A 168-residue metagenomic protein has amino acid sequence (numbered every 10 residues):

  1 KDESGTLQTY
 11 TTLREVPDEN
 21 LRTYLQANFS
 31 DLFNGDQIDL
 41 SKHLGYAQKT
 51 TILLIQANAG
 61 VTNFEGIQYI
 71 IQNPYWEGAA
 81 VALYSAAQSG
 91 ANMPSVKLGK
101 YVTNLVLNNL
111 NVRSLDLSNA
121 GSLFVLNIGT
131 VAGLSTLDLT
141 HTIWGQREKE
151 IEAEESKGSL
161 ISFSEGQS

Functional and structural regions predicted by a protein language model:
K1-S85, S89-N104, G121, H141-S168: N-terminal capping/linker segments that flank leucine-rich repeat
N104, L134-S135: Flexible, glycine-rich phosphate/dinucleotide-binding loops and adjacent beta-alpha linkers at cofactor/substrate
V106-N108, D116, N127-G129, D138: Short beta-strand elements of solenoid repeat domains
L110, V131-A132, T142: Beta-strand repeat scaffolds of extracellular/surface proteins
N111-S114, S122-F124, S135-T136: Tandem repeat domain/solenoid detector
